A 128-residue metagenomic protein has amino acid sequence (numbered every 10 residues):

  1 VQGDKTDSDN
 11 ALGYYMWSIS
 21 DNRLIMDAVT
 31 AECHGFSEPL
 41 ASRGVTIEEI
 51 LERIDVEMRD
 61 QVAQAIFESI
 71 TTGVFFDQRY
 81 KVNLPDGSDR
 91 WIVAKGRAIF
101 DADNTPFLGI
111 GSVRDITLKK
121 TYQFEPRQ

Functional and structural regions predicted by a protein language model:
V1-G3, Q64, Q128: Short intrinsically disordered, low-complexity coil segments enriched in acidic
V1-L51, W91: PAS-family sensory domain signal
Y15-S18, K81, Q123: Compositionally biased, intrinsically disordered low-complexity regions enriched in proline and serine
D27, E32, Q64, Q123-F124: Hydrophobic alpha-helical membrane-insertion segments
H34-I110, K120: PAS-family sensory domains
I116-L118: PAS/PAC or PAS-like capping segment
K120-Q128: Sensory-domain boundary/capping and coupling elements
